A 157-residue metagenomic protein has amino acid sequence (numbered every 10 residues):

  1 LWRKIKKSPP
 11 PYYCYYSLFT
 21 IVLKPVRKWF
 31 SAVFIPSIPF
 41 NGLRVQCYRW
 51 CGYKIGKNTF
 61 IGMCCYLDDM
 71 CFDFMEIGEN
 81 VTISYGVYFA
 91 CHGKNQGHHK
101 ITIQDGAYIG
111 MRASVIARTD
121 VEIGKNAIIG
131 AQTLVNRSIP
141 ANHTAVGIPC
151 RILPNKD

Functional and structural regions predicted by a protein language model:
L1-G52, N126, H143, I148-D157: Terminal amphipathic alpha-helical/low-complexity segments used for targeting or macromolecular assembly
L18-V22, D69, D73, I116-D120: Non-transmembrane, interaction-prone segments in cytosolic or luminal domains
S31-Q96, K100-T102, A113-V115: Left-handed beta-helix
Y85, Q96-D157: Glycine-rich hexapeptide-repeat left-handed beta-helix
